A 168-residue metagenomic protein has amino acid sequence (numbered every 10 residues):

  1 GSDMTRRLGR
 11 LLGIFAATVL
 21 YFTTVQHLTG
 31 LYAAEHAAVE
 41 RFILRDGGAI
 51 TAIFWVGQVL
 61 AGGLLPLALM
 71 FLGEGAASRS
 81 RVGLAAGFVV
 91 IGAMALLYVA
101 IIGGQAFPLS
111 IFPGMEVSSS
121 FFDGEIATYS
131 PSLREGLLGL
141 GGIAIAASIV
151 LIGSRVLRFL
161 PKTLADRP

Functional and structural regions predicted by a protein language model:
G1-T5: Inter-helical turn/loop segments and adjacent helix faces that build the functional surface of alpha-helical bundle
R6-P168: Hydrophobic cores of alpha-helical transmembrane segments in multi-pass integral membrane proteins
